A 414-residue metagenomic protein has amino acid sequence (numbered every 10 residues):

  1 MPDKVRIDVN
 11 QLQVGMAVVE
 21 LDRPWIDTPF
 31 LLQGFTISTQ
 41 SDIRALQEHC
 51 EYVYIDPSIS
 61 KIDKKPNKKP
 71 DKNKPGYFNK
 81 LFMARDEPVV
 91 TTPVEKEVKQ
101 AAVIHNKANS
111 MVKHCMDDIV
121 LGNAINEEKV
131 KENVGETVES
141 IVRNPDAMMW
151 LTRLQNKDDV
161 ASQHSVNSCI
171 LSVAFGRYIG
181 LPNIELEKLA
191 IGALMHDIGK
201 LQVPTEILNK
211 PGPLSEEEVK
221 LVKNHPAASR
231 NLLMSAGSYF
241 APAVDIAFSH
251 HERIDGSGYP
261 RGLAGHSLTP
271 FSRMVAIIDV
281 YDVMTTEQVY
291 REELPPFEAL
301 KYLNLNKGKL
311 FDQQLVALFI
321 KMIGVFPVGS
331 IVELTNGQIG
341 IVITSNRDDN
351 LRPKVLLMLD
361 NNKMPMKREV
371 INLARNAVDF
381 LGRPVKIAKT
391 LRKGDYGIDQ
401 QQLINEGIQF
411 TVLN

Functional and structural regions predicted by a protein language model:
M1-I125, L381, I387-N414: Membrane-cytosol interface segments
V98-N414: Histidine- and acidic-residue-rich, metal-dependent catalytic cores
